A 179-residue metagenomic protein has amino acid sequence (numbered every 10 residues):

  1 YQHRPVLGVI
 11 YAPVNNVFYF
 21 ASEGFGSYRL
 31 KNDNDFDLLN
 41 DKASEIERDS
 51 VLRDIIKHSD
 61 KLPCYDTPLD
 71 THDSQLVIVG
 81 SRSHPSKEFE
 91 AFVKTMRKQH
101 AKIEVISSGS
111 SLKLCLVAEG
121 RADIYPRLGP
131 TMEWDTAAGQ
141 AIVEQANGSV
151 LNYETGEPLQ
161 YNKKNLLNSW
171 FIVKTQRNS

Functional and structural regions predicted by a protein language model:
Y1-L114, K163-S179: Acidic beta-strand-loop-alpha-helix segment within the catalytic core of divalent metal-dependent phosphate-processing
R82, G129-T131, Y153-G156: Short secondary-structure boundary segments
R97-K98, R121-D123, V143: Glycine-enriched alpha-helix->loop->beta-strand junction motifs that scaffold or abut catalytic
S110, L128-G129: Beta->alpha turn/N-cap motifs
L116-A118, A137-E144: Hydrophobic residues within well-ordered alpha-helices
E119-I124, N147-S149: Alpha-to-beta junction loops
W134: Acidic donor-binding loop at a coil-to-helix junction in glycosyltransferase catalytic cores that engages
G148-K164: Acidic, metal-binding active-site segment of PIN/NYN-like and related structure-specific nucleases
